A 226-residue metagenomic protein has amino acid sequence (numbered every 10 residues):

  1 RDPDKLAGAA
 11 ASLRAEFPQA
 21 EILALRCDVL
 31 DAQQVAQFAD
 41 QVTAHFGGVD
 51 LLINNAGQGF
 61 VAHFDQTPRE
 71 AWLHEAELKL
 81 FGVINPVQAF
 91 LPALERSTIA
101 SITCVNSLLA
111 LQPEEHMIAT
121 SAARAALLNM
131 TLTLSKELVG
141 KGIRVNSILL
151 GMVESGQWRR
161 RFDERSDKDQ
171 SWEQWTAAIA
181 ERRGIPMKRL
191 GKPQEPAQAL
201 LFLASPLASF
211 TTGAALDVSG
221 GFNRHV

Functional and structural regions predicted by a protein language model:
I53, V139, R144, T211-G213: Short, small/polar-rich loop/turn modules that mediate ligand/substrate recognition or access, typified
H63-F64, A71-A76, E181: Substrate-binding pocket helix/loop in short-chain dehydrogenase/reductase
T67, P113-S121, T133, R161: Active-site loop-to-helix junction immediately N-terminal to the catalytic Tyr of the SDR YXXXK motif in Rossmann-fold
V87, A123: Active-site helix of classical SDR
P92, K136-E137: Alpha-helical segment proximal to the catalytic Tyr-Lys
S107: Residue(s) in the substrate-gating loop at a strand-loop-helix junction that position the organic substrate next
Q112, L200-L201, T212-V226: Short C-terminal tail/terminal secondary-structure segment of NAD(P)H-dependent dehydrogenase/reductase domains
